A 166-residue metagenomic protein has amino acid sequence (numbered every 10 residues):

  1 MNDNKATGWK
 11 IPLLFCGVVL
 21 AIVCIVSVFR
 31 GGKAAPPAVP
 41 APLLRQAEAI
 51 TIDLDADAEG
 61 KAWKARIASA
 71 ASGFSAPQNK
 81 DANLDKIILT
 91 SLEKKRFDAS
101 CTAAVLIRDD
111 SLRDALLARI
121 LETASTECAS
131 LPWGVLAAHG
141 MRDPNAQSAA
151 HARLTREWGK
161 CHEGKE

Functional and structural regions predicted by a protein language model:
N2-P12: Short, low-complexity patches enriched in S/T/P/G
K10-E166: Non-catalytic tandem-repeat scaffold regions and their flanking low-complexity/translocation tails
